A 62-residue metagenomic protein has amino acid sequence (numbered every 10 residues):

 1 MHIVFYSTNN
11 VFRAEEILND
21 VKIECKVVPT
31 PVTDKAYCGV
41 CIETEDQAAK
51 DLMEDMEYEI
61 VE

Functional and structural regions predicted by a protein language model:
M1, C25, V40: A broad, low-specificity signal marking well-ordered, structured residues that form hydrophobic/aromatic
M1-I17: N-terminal acidic leader/helix
F5, E24-T33: A short glycine-rich beta-strand->turn/loop micro-motif centered on a GG-aromatic cluster
A14-I17, V21, L52-M56: Generic non-transmembrane alpha-helical segments
P29-T33, Y37-E62: C-terminal structural segments of small proteins and small subunits
